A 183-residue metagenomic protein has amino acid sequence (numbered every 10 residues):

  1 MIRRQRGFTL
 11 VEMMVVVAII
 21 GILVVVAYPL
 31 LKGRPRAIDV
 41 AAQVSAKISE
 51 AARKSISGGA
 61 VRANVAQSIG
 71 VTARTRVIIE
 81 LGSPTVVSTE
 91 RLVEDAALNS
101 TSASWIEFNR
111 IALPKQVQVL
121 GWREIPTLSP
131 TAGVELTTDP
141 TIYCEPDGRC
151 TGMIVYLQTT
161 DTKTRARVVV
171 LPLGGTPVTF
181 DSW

Functional and structural regions predicted by a protein language model:
M1-F8: N-terminal leader/signal peptides at the extreme start of proteins
F8-A42, S49, R53, S57-R62 (+1 more regions): N-terminal helix-rich module
